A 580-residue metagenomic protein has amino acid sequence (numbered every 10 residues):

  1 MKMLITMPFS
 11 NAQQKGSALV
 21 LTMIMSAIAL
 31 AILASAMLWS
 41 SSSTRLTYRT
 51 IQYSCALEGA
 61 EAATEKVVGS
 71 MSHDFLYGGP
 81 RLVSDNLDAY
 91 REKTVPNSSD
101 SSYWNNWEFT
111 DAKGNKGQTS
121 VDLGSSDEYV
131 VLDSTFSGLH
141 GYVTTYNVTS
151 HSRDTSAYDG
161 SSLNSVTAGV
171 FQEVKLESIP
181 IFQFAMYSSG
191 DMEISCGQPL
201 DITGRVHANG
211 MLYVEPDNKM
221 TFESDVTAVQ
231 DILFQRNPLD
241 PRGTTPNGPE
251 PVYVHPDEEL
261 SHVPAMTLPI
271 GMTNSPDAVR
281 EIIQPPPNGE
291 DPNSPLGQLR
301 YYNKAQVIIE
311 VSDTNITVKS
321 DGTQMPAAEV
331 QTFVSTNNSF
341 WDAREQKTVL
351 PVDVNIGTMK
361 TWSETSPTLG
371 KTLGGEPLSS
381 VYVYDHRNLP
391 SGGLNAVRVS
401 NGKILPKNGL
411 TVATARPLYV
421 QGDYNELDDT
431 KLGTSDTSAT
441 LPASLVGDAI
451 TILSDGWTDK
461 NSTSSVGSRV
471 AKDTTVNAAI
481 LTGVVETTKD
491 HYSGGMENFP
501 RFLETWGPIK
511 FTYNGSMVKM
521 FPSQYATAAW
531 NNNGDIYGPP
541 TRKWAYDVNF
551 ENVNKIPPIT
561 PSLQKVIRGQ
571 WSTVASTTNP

Functional and structural regions predicted by a protein language model:
M1-K15, P180: N-terminal leader/signal peptides at the extreme start of proteins
P8-Q13, V20-E58: Aliphatic-rich helix starts adjacent to a transmembrane/signal segment
R45-Y77, A208: Membrane-proximal N-terminal amphipathic helix
H73-Y146, D154, D159, I179-P580: C-terminal globular interaction/adhesion domains in large, modular proteins
D133, S161-F171, L176-E177: Small-polar (Ser/Thr/Gly)-enriched, low-hydrophobicity segments that adopt extended beta-strand/coil conformations
